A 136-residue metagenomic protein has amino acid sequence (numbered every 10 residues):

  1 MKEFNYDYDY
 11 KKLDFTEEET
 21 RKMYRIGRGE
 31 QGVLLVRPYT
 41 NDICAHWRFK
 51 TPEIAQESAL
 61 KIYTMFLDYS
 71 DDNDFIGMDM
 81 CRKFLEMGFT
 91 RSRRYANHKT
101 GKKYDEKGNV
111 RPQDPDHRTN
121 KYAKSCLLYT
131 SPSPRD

Functional and structural regions predicted by a protein language model:
Y6-F49: Short, charge-rich, low-complexity alpha-helical interaction segments
M80-K102: Short, charge-rich amphipathic alpha-helical segments embedded in non-transmembrane helical bundles/solenoids
G101-A123: Long, compositionally biased
Y129-D136: Conserved small/polar residues in nucleotide/adenosyl-binding loops
